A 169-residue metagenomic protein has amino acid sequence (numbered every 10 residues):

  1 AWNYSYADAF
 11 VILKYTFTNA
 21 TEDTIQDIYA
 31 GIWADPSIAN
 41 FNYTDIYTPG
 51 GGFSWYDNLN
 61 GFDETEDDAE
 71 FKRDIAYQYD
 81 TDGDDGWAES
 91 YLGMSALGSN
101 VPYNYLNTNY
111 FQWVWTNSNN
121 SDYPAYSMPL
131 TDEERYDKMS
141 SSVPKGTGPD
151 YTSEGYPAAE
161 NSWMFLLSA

Functional and structural regions predicted by a protein language model:
A1-K14, N161: Extended, loop-rich substrate-binding clefts of extracytoplasmic carbohydrate-active enzymes
D8, D23-I25: A cross-taxa feature marking solvent-exposed loop/turn segments within ectodomains of secreted and single-pass membrane
T16-E22: Asparagine-centered strand-capping/turn motif at beta-strand->loop junctions
Q26-Y156: Glycine-rich (often Gly-Gly/Gly-Pro-rich) flexible segments and glycine-rich loop motifs, frequently accented by
F165-A169: C-terminal substrate/ligand-recognition segments
